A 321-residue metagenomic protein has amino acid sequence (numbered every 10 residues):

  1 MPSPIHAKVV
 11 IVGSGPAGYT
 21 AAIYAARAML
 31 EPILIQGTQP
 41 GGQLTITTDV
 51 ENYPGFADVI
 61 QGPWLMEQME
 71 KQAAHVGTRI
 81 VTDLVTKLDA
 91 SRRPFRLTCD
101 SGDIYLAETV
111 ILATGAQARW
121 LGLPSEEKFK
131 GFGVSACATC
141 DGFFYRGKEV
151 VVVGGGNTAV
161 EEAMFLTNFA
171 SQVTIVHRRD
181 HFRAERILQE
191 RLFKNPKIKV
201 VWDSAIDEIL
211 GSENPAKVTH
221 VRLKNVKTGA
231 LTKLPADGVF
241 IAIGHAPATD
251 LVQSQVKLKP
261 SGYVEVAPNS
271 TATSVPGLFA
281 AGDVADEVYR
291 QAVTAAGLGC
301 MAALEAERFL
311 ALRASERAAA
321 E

Functional and structural regions predicted by a protein language model:
P2-V76, K148, V160-R186, F193 (+2 more regions): Beta1-alpha1 glycine-rich phosphate/pyrophosphate-binding loop at the start of Rossmann-like nucleotide-binding domains
H6-K8, T82, R146-K148, D203 (+1 more regions): Phosphate-coordination loops involved in phosphoryl transfer and adenosine-cofactor binding
G15-P16, Q39, A116-A118, N157-T158 (+1 more regions): Residue-level detector of alpha-helix initiation sites
A73-C99, I104-A107, N168-P268, R308-E321: A Rossmann-like FAD-binding core segment of flavoenzymes
I80-F143: Glycine/small-residue-rich loop that forms an oxyanion/phosphate-binding "nest" at active or ligand-binding sites
Q117, G122, E127-F144, I243-Y289 (+2 more regions): FAD-site-proximal beta/loop scaffold in flavoenzymes
V160-E162, V275, A281-E321: A conserved FAD-binding loop/helix module that cradles the flavin
